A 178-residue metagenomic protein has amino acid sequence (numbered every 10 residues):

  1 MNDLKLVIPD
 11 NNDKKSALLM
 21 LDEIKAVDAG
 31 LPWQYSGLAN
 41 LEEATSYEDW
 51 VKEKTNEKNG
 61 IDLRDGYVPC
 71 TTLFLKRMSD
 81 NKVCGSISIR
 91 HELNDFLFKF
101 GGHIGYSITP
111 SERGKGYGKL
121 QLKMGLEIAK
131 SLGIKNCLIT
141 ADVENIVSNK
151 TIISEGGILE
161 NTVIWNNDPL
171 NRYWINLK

Functional and structural regions predicted by a protein language model:
M1-H103, N166-K178: GNAT-family acyltransferases
N81, G116, N145: Conserved G/P- and acidic residue-centered "switch" motifs that form tight phosphate/ATP-binding loops in soluble
G105-I108, G114-S131, K150-S154: Conserved acetyl-CoA-binding loop-helix of GNAT-fold acetyltransferases
I108, A141, I175-L177: Hydrophobic residues in beta-strands and at strand termini
R113, I139-N149: Conserved beta-strand-loop-alpha-helix junction that forms the acyl-donor binding cleft
A129-A141: Conserved GNAT acetyl-CoA-binding A-motif
K130, V147, P169-N171: Short secondary-structure boundary/hinge segments and terminal tails
T140, I153-R172: Conserved catalytic-core motifs of GNAT/GCN5-like acyltransferases
